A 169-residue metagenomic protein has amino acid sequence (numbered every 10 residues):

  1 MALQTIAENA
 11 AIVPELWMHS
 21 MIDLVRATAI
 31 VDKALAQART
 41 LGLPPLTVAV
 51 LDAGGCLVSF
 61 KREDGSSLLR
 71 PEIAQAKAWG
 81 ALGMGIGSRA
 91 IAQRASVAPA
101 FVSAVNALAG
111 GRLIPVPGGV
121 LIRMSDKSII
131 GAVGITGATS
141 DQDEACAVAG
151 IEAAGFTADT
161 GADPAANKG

Functional and structural regions predicted by a protein language model:
A2-G169: Flexible, solvent-exposed loop/hinge segments and secondary-structure transition points
